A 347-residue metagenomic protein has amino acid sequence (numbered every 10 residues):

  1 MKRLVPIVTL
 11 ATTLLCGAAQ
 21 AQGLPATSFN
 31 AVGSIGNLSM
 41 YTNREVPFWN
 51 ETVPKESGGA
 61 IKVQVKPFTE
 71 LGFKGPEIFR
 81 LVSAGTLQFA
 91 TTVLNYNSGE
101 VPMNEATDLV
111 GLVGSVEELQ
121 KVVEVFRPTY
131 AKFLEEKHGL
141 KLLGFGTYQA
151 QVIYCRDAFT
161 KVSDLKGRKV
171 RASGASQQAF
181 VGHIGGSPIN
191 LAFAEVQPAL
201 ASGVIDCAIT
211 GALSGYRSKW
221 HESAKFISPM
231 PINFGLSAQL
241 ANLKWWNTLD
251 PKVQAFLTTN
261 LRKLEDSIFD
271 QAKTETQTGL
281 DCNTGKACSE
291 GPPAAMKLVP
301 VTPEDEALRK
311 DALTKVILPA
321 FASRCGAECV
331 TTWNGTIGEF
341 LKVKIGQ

Functional and structural regions predicted by a protein language model:
M1-S28, I345-Q347: Short, low-complexity disordered leader/linker segments with a strong preference for bacterial N-terminal type II
Q22-E118, P128-Y130, E135-Q347: N-terminal secretory/targeting leader peptides
K121-V125: Ser/Thr/Gly-rich flexible loops in soluble cytosolic domains mediating phosphotransfer, phosphorylation
